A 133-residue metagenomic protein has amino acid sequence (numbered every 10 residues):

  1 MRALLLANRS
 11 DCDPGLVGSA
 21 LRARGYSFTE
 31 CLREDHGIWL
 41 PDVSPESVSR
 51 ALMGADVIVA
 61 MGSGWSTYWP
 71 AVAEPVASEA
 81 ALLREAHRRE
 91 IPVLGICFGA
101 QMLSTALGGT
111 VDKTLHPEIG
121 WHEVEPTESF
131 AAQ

Functional and structural regions predicted by a protein language model:
R2-L21, E34: N-terminal beta1-alpha1 ligand-phosphate binding loop
S10, W65, A100: Short, glycine/serine-rich, charged loops/turns that create anion-binding and catalytic segments at active sites
D13, Y68-W69, S104: Glycine/Thr-rich phosphate-binding loops of Rossmann-like dinucleotide-binding domains
G18-L94: Flexible gly/pro-rich beta->alpha loop and the following alpha-helix that scaffold active-site loops
D35-H36, A100, E118: Conserved beta-strand edge residues that scaffold enzyme active sites
G95, G99, S104: Gly/Ala-rich beta-loop-alpha elbow adjacent to hydrolase catalytic centers
T105-Q133: Pocket-forming structural segment of enzyme catalytic cores
